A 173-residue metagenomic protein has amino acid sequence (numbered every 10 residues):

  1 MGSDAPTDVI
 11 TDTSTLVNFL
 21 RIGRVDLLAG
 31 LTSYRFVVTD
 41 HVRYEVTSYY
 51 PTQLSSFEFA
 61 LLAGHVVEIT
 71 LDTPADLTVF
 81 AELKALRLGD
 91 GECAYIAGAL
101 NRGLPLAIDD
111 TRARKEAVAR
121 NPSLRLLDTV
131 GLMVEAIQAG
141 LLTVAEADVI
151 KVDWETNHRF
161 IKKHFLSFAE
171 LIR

Functional and structural regions predicted by a protein language model:
G2-G98, R102-L104, T111-E116, R120 (+3 more regions): Active-site-proximal, substrate-binding regions of enzyme catalytic domains and RNA-binding/basic surfaces
R125-L142: Long, charge-dense
